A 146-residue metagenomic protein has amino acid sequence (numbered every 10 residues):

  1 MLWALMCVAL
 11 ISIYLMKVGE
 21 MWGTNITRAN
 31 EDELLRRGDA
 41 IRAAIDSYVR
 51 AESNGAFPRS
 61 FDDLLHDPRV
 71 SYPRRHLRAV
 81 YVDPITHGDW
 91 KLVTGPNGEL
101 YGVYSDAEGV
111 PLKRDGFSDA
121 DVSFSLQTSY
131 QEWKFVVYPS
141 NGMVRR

Functional and structural regions predicted by a protein language model:
M1-V18: N-terminal single-pass transmembrane signal-anchor helix
A9, A40, D63: Ca2+-coordinating acidic residues in Ca2+-binding motifs
S12-L15, G38, R42: Hydrophobic faces of stable alpha-helices that mediate helix-helix packing
I13-A29: Transmembrane signal-anchor/signal-peptide helices with a preference for the extracytoplasmic
T27-G38, N54: Membrane-proximal amphipathic alpha-helices that sit immediately adjacent to an N-terminal transmembrane/signal-anchor
A43-R146: Low-complexity, acidic interaction segments enriched in glycine
